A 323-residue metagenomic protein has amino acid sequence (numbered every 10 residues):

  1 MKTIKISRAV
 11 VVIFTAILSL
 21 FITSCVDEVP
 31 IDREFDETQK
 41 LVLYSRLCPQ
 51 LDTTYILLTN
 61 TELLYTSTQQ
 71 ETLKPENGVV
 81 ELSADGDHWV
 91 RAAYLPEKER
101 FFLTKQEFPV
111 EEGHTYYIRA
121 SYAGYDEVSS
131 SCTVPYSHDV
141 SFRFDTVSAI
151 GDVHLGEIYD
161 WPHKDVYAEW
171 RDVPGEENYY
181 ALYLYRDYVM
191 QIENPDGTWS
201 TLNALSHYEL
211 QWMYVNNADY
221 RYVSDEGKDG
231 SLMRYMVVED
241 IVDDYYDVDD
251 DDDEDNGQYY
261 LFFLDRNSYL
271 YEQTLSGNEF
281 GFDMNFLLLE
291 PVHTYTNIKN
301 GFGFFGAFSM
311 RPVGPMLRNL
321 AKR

Functional and structural regions predicted by a protein language model:
K2-V12: Bacterial N-terminal signal peptides that target proteins for export
F21-S24: C-terminal motif of bacterial Sec signal peptides marking the signal peptidase cleavage site
V26-R323: A sequence/structural signal for flexible, mid-protein segments enriched in small/helix-disrupting residues
